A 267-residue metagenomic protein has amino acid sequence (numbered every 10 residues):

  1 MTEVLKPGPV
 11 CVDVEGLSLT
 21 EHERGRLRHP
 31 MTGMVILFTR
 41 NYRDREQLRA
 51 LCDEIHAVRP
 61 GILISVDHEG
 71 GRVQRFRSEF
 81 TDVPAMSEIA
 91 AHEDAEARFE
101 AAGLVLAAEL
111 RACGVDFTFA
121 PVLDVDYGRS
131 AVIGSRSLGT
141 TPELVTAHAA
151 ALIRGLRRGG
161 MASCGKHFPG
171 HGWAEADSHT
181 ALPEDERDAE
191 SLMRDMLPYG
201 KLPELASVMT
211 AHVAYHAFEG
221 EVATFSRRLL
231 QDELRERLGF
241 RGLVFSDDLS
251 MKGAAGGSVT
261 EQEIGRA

Functional and structural regions predicted by a protein language model:
M1-F80: N-terminal hydrophobic targeting/anchoring segments and the immediately downstream early-domain regions of hydrolases
C11, I36, T118-F119, C164 (+1 more regions): Conserved beta-strand positions in the central sheet of alpha/beta enzyme cores
L19, R40-V58, I64, R72-Q74 (+1 more regions): Second-shell residues forming the walls of enzyme active-site clefts
R43-A50, A91-E109, T140-A147, E190-M193: Glycine-rich anion/phosphate-binding loops
D67, L106-V115: Acidic-leg catalytic submotif of subtilisin-like serine proteases
F80-A95, S137-G139: A charged helix-plus-loop insertion that forms the helical arch/lid used to bind and gate nucleic-acid substrates
L123-V132: Short, conserved phosphate-binding/catalytic loop or strand-edge motifs used in phosphoryl-/nucleotidyl-transfer
